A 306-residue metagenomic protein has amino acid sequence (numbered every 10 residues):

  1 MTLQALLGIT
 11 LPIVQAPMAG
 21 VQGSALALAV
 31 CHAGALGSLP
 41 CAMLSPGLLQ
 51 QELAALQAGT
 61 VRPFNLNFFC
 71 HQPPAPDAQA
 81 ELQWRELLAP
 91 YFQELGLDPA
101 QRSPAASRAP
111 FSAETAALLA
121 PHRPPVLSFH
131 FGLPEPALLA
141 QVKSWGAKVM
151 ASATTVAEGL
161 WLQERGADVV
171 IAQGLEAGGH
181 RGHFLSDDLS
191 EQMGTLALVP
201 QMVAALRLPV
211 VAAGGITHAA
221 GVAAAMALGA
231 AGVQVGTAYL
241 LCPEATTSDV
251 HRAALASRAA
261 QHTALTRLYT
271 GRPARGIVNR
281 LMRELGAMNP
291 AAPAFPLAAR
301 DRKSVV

Functional and structural regions predicted by a protein language model:
M1-A205: Active-site entrance/lid segments in N-terminal catalytic domains of soluble metabolic enzymes
H180-L185, L189-V211, I216-V306: Conserved active-site-proximal phosphate/metal-binding subdomains
